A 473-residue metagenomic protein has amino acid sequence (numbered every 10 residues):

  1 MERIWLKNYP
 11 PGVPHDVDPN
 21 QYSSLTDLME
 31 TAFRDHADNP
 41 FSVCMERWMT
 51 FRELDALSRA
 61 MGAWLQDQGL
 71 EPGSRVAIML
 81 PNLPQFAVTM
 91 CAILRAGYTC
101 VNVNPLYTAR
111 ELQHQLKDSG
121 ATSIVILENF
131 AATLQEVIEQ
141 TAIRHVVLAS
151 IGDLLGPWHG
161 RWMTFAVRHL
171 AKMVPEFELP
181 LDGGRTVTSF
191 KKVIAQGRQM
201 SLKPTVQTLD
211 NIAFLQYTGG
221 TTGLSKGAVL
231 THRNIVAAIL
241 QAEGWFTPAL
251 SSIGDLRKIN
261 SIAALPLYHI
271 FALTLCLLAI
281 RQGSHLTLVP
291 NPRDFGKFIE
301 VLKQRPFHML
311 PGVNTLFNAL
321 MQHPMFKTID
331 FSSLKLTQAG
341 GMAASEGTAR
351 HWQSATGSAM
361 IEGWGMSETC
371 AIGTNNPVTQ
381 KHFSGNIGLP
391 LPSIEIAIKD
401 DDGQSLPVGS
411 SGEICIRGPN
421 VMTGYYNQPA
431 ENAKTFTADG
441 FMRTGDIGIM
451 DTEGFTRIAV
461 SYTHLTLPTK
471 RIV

Functional and structural regions predicted by a protein language model:
N20-Q21, D38-L83, A87-C91, T108-Q113: Conserved AMP-binding/adenylate-forming core of the ANL superfamily
S23, L389, Q404-G409, E413-L465: Conserved ATP-binding/catalytic segment of the ANL
D55-A60, V193-M200, A228-I253, F317-N318: Conserved structural elements of the adenylate-forming
D67-Q68, R95-K192: Structural core segment of the AMP-binding/adenylate-forming
W162, Q304-G312, M321-H382, E395: Gly/Ser/Thr-rich phosphate-binding loop
V174, E178-Y217, L224, A249-N260: Conserved pre-ATP/AMP-binding loop-to-beta segment of ANL
T218, T463-T469: Conserved small/polar residues in nucleotide/adenosyl-binding loops
V236-N260, Y268-H308, H323: Conserved AMP-binding/adenylation subdomain of ANL enzymes
